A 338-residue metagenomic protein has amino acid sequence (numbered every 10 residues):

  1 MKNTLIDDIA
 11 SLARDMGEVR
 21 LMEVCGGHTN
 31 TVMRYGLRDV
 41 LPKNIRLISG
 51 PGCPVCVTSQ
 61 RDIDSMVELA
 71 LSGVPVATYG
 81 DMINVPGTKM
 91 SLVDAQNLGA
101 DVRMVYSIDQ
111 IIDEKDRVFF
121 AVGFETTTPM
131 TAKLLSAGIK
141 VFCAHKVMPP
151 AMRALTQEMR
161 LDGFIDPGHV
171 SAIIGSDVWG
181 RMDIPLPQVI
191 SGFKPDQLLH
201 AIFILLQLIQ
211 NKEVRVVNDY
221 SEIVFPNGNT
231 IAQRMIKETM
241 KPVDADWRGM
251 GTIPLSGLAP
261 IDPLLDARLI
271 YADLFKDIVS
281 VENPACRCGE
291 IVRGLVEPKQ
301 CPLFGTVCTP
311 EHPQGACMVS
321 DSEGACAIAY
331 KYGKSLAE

Functional and structural regions predicted by a protein language model:
M1-E114, T128, S136, F142 (+2 more regions): Metallocofactor- and cofactor-centric catalytic cores in central/energy metabolism, strongly enriched
R34-Y35, T131-K133, D177-V178, F203: Short amphipathic alpha-helical segments
R38-P42, L134-K140, T156-E158, W179-P185: Short, surface-exposed basic-aromatic patches at helix termini and helix-loop junctions that form
M66-V67, D94-Q96, Q157-L161, Q207-L208: Short, hinge-like loop/turn segments at secondary-structure boundaries
K89, M152-A154, S176-D177, A201: Short, well-ordered secondary-structure micro-motifs
E114-A121, T126-P167, I173: Active-site histidine-anchored catalytic micro-motif
F142, M159-F225: A conserved active-site cap/scaffold subdomain adjacent to cofactor or substrate pockets
H200-E290: Internal helical hairpin/lid segments
